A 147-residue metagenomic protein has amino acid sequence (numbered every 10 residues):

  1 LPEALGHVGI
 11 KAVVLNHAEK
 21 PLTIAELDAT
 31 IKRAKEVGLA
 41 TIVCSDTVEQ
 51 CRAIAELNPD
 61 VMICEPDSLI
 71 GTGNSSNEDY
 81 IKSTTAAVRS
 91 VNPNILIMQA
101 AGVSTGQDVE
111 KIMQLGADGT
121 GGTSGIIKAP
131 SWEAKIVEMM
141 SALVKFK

Functional and structural regions predicted by a protein language model:
L1-A34: Glycine/small-residue-rich loop that forms an oxyanion/phosphate-binding "nest" at active or ligand-binding sites
P2, D28-I31, C51, I81-A86 (+2 more regions): Generic structural signal for well-ordered alpha-helices, preferentially at hydrophobic/aromatic core positions
A4, S45-N58, G102-T120: Catalytic cores of alpha/beta
K11-T23, M62-N74, L115-I136: Glycine-rich phosphate-binding active-site loops on the catalytic face of alpha/beta enzymes
V14, L96-V103, G121: Glycine-rich anion-binding loop/nest that anchors nucleotide
A18, D46-V48, D67-L69, A100-G106 (+1 more regions): Active-site beta-loop-alpha junctions enriched in small/polar residues
L27-E36, S76-D79, G125-K147: C-terminal helical cap(s) of enzyme catalytic domains, especially alpha/beta-barrels
E36-N92, M98: Active-site rim beta-loop-alpha module in soluble metabolic enzymes
